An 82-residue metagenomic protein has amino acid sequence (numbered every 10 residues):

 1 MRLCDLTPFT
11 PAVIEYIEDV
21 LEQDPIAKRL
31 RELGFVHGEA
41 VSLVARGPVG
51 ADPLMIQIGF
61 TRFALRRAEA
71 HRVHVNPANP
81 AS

Functional and structural regions predicted by a protein language model:
L3, L30-G34: Short, surface-exposed secondary-structure edge patches
L3, T10-A12, P48-S82: C-terminal structural segments of small proteins and small subunits
L6-F9, A27: Short helix-onset patch at the extreme N-terminus, typifying the N->h transition of secretory signal peptides
P8-L21: Short, basic/aromatic beta-hairpin or loop at an interaction surface
Q23-R29: Short alpha-helix capping/helix-loop boundary micro-motifs
